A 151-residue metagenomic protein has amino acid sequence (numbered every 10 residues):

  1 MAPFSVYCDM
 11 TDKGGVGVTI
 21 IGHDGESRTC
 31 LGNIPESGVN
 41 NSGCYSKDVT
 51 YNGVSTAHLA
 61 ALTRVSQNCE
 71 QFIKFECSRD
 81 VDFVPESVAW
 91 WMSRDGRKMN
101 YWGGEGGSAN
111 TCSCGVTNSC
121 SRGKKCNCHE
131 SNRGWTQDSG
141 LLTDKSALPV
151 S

Functional and structural regions predicted by a protein language model:
M1-S151: Mature extracellular or lumenal effector domains of secreted proteins and single-pass membrane receptors/adhesion
